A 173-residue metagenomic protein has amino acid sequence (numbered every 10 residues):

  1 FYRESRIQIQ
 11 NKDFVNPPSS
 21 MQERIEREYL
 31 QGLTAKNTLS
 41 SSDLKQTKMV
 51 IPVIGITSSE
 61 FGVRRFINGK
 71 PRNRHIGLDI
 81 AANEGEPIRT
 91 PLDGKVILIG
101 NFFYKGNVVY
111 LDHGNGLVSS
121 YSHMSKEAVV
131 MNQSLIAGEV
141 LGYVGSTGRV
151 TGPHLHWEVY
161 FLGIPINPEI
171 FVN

Functional and structural regions predicted by a protein language model:
F1-I56, E60-F61: Non-catalytic extracellular/periplasmic "stalk" and linker regions immediately N-terminal to catalytic or recognition
V50-N173: Catalytic cores of peptidoglycan-degrading enzymes
